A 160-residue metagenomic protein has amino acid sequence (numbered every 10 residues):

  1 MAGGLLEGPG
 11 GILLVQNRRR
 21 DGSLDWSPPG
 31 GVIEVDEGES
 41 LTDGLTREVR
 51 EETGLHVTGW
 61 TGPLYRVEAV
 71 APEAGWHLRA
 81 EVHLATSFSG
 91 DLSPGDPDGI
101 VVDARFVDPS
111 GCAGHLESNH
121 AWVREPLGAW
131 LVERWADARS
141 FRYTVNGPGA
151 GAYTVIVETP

Functional and structural regions predicted by a protein language model:
M1-L13, V32-E34: Conserved N-terminal beta-strand and adjoining loop/helix that marks the start of the Nudix/MutT-like hydrolase domain
A2, G10, L78-E81, V102 (+1 more regions): Change "...and in nucleic-acid phosphodiester-cleaving endonucleases..." to "...and in nucleic-acid processing enzymes
E7-I12, R20-G22, V70, A85-D91: Short, charged/polar surface micro-motifs in flexible loops or helix N-caps
L13-Q16, G95: Beta-strand scaffold of nucleotide-dependent catalytic cores
W26, D98-P160: Nudix hydrolase/Nudix homology domain
S27-P28, A71: A short gly/proline-enriched turn/hairpin at secondary-structure junctions
I33-G59, E68-W122, E158-T159: Unchanged
